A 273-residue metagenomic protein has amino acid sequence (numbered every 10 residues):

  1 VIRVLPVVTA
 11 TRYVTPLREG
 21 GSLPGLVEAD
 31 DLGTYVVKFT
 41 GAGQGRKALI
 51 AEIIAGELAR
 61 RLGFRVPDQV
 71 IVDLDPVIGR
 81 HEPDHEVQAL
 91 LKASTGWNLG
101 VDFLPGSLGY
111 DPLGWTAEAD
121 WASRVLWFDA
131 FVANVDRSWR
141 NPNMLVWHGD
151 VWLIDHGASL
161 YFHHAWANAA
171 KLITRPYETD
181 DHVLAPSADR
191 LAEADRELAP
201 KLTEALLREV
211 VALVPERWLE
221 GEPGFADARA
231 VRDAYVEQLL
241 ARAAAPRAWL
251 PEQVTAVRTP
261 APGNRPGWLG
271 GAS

Functional and structural regions predicted by a protein language model:
V1-S273: Phosphate/dinucleotide-binding and metal-coordinating scaffold of catalytic cores in nucleotide-dependent enzymes
